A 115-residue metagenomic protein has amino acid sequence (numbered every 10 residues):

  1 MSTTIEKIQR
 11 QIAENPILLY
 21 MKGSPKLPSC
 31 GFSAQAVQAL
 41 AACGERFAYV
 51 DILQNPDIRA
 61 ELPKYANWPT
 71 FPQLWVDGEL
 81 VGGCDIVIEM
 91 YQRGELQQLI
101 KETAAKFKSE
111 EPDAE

Functional and structural regions predicted by a protein language model:
M1-L18, E111-E115: N-terminal leader/targeting and pre-domain segments
Q9-R46: Local sequence-structure signature of Cys/Sec-based thiol-disulfide redox active-site neighborhoods
L18, Y65-V76, G83-D85: Structural micro-motif
Y20-K22, L53-N55, D77: Structured beta-strand/turn binding interfaces of compact recognition modules in eukaryotic regulators
G44-E61, P69: Thiol-based oxidoreductase modules, predominantly thioredoxin-like and allied folds used for disulfide exchange
I58, E102-E110, A114-E115: Terminal leader/tail segments of proteins
A60-F71, S109-E111: Short Fe-S-cluster ligation motifs
V76-K108: Non-catalytic, surface beta->alpha helical segment in thiol-disulfide oxidoreductase systems
